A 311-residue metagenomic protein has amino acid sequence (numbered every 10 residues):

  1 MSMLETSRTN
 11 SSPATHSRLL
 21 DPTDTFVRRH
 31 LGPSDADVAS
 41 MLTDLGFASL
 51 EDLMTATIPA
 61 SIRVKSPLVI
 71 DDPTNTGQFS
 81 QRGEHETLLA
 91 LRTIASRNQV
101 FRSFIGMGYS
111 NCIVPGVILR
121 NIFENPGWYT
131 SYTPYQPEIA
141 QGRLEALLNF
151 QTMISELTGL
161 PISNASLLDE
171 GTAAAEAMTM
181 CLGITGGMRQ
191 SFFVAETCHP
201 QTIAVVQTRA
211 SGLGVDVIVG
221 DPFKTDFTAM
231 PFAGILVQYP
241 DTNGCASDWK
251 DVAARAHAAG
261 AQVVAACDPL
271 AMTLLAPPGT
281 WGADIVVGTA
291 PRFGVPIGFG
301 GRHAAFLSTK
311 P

Functional and structural regions predicted by a protein language model:
M1-P33: Charged, compositionally biased N-terminal leader segments and the immediate start of the first structured element
L20-D21, N125-P137, S155-L160, G186-Q190 (+2 more regions): Gly-rich Lys/Arg/Thr-decorated short loops/hinges at beta-loop-alpha junctions or inter-strand turns that position
R28-L31, T43, I70-D72, G77-Q81 (+7 more regions): Hydrophobic alpha-helical scaffolding
P33, T55-N149: N-terminal entrance/gating region of PLP-dependent enzymes' catalytic architecture
S34-M41, S49-L50, M54, G83-L91 (+11 more regions): General structural feature for long, well-ordered alpha-helical segments within catalytic domains of soluble enzymes
F47-S61, T74, A283-G288: TRNA-binding/sensing appendages of the translation machinery
Y135-I139, R143, E156-A175: Short loop-beta-helix segment that forms the pyridoxal 5′-phosphate
T172-P311: Conserved PLP-enzyme active-site core in the AAT-like
